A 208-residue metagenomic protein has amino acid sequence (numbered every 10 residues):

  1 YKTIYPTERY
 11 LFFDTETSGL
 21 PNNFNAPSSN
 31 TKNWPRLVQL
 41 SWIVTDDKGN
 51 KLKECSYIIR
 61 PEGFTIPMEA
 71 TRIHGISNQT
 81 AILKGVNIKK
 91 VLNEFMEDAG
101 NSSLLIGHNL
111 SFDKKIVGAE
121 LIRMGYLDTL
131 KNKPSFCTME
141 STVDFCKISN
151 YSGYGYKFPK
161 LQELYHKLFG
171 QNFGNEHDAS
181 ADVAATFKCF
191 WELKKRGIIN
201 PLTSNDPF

Functional and structural regions predicted by a protein language model:
Y1, E8-R9, N23, N33-N78 (+1 more regions): Metal-dependent phosphoesterase core characteristic of DEDDh/y 3'-5' exonuclease domains
F12: Short, Gly/Pro- and small/polar-rich lid/capping loops
T15-N30: Short acidic, Gly/Ser-rich segments with clustered Asp/Glu that frequently serve as metal-coordination loops in enzyme
I82-N101: Catalytic-core regions of hydrolytic enzymes
